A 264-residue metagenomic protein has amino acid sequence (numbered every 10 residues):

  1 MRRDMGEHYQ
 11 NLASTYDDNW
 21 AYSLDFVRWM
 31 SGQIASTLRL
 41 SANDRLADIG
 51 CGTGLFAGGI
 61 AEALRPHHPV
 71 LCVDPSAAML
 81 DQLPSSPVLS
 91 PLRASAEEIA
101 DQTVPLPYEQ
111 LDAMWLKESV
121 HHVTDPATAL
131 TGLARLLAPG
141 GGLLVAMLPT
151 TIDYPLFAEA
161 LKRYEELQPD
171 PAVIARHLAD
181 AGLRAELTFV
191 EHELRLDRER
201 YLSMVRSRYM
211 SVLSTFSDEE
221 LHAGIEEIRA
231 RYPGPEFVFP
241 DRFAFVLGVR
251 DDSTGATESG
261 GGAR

Functional and structural regions predicted by a protein language model:
M1-S41, L55-G59, M79-Q82, S207-R208: Conserved class I S-adenosyl-L-methionine
S23, V27, T53, E186-R264: Conserved Class I S-adenosyl-L-methionine
A47-I49, T53-Q102: Class I SAM-dependent methyltransferase SAM/SAH-binding core
W115: A conserved beta-strand element that flanks and buttresses the S-adenosyl-L-methionine
E118-S119: Short catalytic micro-motifs in class I SAM-dependent methyltransferases
A127-P139: A short glycine-rich, Lys/Arg-flanked "PGG" loop and its adjoining helix->strand segment in the class I
G142-P169: Conserved class I S-adenosyl-L-methionine
L167-A181: Short alpha-helix
